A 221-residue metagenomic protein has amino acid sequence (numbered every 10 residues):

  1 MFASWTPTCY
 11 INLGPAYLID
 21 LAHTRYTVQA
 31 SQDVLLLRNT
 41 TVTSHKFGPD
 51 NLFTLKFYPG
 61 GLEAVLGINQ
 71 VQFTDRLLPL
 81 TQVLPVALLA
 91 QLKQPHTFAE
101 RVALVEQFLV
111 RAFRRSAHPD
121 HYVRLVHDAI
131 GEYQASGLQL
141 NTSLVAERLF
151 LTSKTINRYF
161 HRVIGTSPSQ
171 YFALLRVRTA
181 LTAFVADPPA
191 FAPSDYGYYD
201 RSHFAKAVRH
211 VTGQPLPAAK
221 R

Functional and structural regions predicted by a protein language model:
M1-H127, Y133-S143, R148-S153, T166-S167 (+3 more regions): Alpha-helical bundle regulatory/interaction domains
D120-Y122, E132, F160-F184, A207-R221: Alpha-helical DNA-contacting segments of helix-turn-helix folds
I156: Nucleotide/phosphate-binding loop and acidic/charged catalytic motifs in nucleotide-binding or -utilizing enzymes
